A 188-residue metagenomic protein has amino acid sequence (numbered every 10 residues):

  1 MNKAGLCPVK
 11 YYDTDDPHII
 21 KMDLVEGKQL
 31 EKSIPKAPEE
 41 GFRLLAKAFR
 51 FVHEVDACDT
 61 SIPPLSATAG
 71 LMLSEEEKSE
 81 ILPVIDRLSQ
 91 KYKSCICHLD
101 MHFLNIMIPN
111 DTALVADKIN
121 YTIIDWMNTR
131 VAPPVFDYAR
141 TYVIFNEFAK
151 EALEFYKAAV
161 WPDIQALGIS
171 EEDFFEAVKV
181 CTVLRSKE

Functional and structural regions predicted by a protein language model:
M1-P63, K91: ATP-binding pocket architecture of kinase catalytic cores
Q29, I106, V131-P133: Conserved protein kinase catalytic core
P35, V135-F136: Conserved strand-to-helix beginnings and helix N-cap segments that scaffold or border functional pockets
P38-E39, L114-V115, A139-T141: Glycine-rich, phosphate-binding/catalytic loops in enzymes
E54-D117, T122: An alpha-helical support segment within catalytic cores of ATP-dependent transferases
D125-T129: Activation of the activation-loop gatekeeper triad in protein kinase-fold domains
V131, A139-E188: Helix-rich C-terminal or lid/interface subdomains of diverse kinases
